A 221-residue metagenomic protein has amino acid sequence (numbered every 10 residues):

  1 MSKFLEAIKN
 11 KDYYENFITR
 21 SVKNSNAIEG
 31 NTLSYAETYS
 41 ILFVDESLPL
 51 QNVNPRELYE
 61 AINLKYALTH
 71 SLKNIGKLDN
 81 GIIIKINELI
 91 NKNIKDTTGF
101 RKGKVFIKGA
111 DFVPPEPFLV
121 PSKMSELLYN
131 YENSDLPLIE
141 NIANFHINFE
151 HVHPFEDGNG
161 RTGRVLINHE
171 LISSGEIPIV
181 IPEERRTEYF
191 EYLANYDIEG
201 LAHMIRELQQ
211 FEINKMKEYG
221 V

Functional and structural regions predicted by a protein language model:
M1-D157, R161-V221: FIC/Doc superfamily catalytic core
